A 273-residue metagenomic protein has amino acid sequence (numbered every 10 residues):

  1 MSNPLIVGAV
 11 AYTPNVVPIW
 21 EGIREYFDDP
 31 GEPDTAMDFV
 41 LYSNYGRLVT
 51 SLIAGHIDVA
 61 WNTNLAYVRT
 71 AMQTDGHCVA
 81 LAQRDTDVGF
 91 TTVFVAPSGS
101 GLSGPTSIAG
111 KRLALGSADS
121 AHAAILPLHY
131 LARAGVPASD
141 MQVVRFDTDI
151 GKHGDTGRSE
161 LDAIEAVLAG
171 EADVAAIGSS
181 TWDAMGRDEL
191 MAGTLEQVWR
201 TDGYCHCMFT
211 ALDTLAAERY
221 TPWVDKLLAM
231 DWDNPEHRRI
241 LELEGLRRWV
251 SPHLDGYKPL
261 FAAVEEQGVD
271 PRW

Functional and structural regions predicted by a protein language model:
M1-H56, N64-L65, P235-W273: N-terminal hydrophobic or amphipathic helices and topogenic motifs
S2-V10, D75-G76, Q83-A96, V144-H153 (+2 more regions): Periplasmic-binding protein-like
D38-T50, A138-E165: Short helix-initiation/N-cap motifs at beta->coil->alpha
L52-I53, I108, V167-L168: Hydrophobic residues within well-ordered alpha-helices
I53-A60, A66-T91: Short beta-strand-centered segments that line the small-molecule binding cleft or hinge of alpha/beta clamshell
W61-D75, A132-R133, I164-G193: A ligand-binding cleft/hinge motif common to bilobed small-molecule-binding domains
A96-L113, S117-A118, A138: Flexible hinge/capping segments at coil-to-helix
G116-A134: Secondary-structure junction motif
